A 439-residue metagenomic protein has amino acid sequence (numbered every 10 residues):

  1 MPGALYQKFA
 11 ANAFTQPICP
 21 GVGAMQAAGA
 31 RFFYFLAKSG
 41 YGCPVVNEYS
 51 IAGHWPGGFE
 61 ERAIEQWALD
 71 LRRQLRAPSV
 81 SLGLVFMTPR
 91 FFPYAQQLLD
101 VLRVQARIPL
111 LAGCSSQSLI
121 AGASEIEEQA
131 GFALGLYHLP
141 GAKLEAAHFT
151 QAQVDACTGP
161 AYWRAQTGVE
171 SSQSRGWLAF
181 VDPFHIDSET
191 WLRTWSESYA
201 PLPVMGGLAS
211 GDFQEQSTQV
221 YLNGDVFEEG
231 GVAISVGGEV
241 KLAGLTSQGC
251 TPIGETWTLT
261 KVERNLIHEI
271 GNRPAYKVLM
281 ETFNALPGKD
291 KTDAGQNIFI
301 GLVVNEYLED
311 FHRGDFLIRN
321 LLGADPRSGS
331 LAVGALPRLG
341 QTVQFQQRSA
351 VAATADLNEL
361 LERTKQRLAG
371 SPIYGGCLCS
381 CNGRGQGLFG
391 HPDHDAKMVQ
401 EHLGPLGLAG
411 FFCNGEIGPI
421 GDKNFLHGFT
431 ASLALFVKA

Functional and structural regions predicted by a protein language model:
Y6-F9, F14, F32-F35, Y41: Aromatic (phenylalanine/tyrosine) cluster motif
F9, P17, Q26: Cationic, low-complexity basic patches in intrinsically disordered or flexible, solvent-exposed regions
V45-R103, P109, C114-F389, D393-L406 (+1 more regions): Small-residue-enriched flexible segments
